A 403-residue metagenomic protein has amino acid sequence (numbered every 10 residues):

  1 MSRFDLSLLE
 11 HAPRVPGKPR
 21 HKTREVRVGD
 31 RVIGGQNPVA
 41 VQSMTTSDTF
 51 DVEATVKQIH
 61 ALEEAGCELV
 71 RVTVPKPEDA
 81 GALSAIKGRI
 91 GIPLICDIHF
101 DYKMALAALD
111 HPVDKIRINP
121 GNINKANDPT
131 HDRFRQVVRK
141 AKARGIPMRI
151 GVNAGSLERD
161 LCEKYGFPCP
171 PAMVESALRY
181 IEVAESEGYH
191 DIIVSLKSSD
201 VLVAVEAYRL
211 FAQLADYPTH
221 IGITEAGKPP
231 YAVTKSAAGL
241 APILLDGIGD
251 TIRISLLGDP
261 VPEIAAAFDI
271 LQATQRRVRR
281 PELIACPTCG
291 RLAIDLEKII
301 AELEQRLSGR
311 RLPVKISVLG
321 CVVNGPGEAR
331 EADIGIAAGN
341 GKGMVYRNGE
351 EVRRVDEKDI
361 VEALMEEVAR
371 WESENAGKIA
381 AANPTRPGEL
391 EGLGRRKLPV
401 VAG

Functional and structural regions predicted by a protein language model:
S2-M44, K142-A143, Q305, A402: N-terminal amphipathic alpha-helix/helix-capping segment at the start of soluble metabolic enzymes
T23-S47, A82-S84, I146-G166: N-terminal small/glycine-rich loop or linker at the start of catalytic domains across soluble metabolic enzymes
Q36-A54, T73-P75, I92-F100, L161-V174 (+1 more regions): Active-site mouth loops of central-metabolism enzymes
V41, D97, I150, V194 (+5 more regions): Conserved, mostly hydrophobic/aromatic
M44-V52, E63-R89, I118-P129, D191-V201: Glycine-rich, proline-tolerant flexible connector loops at the mouths of alpha/beta enzymes
P77-I98, F134-I146, Y208-T219, L303-L307: Alpha-helix-loop-beta-strand connector modules within alpha/beta enzyme cores
R89-I92, L109-I116, K142-A143, A212-P218 (+3 more regions): Glycine-enriched alpha-helix->loop->beta-strand junction motifs that scaffold or abut catalytic
N153-S156, L161-R311, K315: Catalytic alpha/beta core domains of metabolic enzymes, predominantly
